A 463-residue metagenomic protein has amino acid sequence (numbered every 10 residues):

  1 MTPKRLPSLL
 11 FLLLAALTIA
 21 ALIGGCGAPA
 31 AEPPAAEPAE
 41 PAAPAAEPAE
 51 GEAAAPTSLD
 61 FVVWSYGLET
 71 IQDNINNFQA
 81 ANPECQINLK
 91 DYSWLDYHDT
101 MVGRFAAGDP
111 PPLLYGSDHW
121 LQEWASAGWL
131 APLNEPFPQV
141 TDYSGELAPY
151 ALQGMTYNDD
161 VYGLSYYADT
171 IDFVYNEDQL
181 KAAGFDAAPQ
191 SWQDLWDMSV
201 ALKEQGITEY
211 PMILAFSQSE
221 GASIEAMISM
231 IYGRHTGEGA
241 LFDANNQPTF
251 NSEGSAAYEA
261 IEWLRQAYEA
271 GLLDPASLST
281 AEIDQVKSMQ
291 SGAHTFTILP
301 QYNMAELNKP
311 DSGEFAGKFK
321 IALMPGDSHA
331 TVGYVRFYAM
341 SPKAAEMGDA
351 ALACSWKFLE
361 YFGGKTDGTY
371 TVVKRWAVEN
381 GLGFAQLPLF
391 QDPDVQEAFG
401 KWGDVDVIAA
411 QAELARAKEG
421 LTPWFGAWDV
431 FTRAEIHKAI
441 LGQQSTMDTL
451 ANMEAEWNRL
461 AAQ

Functional and structural regions predicted by a protein language model:
M1-D60, A80, D448-A451, A455-Q463: Short, low-complexity disordered leader/linker segments with a strong preference for bacterial N-terminal type II
E47-G51, D118-D172, Q190, W196 (+5 more regions): Hinge/lid segment of periplasmic solute-binding proteins
N76-L147, T156, Y162, D178-Q190 (+3 more regions): Extracytoplasmic "Venus flytrap"/periplasmic binding protein-like
A80-A81, A107, K181-A183, P248 (+3 more regions): Extracytoplasmic/periplasmic substrate-recognition and gating elements
N134-L147, Q218, R234-E259, K309-E314 (+6 more regions): Short, solvent-exposed loop/beta-turn-alpha elements that line the ligand-binding surface or hinge of extracytoplasmic
Y157-Y166, I171, W196-P248, R265 (+1 more regions): Extracytoplasmic/periplasmic solute-binding protein
S199-V200, N245-L278: Glycine-centered hinge/linker elements that transmit conformational signals in sensory and ligand-binding systems
F319-A322, V373-V430, K438: Long, aromatic- and glycine/proline-rich binding clefts that accommodate carbohydrate-like moieties
